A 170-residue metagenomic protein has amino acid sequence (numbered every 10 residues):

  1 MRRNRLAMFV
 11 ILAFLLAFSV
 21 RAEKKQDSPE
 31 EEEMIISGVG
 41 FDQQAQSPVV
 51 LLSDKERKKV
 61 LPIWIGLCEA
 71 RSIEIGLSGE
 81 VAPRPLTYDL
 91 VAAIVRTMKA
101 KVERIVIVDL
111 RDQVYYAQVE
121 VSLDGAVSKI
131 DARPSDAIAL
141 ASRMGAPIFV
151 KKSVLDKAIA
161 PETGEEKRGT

Functional and structural regions predicted by a protein language model:
M1-F9: Bacterial N-terminal signal peptides that target proteins for export
M8-A17: Bacterial N-terminal signal peptides
E23-I138, S142-T170: Divalent-cation
